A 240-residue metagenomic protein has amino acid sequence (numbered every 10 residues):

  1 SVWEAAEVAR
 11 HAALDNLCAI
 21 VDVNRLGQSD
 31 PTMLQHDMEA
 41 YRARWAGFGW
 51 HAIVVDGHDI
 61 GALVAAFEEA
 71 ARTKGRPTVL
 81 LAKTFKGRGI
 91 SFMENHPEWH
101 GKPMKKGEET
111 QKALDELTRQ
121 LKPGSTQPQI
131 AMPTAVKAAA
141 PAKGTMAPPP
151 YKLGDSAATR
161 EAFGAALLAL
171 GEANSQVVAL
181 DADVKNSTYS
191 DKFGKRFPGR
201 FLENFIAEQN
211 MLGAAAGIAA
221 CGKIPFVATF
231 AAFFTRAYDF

Functional and structural regions predicted by a protein language model:
S1-G124: Glycine-rich ThDP/TPP pyrophosphate-binding loop and its adjacent helix/strand module within ThDP-dependent enzymes
V54, Q111-K112, L121-F240: Thiamine diphosphate
